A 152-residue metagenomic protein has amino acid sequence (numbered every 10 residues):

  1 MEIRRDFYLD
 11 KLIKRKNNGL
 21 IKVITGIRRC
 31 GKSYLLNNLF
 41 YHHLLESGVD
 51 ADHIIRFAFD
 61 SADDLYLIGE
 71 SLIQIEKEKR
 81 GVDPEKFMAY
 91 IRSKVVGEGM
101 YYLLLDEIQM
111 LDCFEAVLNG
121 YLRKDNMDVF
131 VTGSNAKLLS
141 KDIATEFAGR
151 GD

Functional and structural regions predicted by a protein language model:
M1-D152: Phosphate-binding site recognition
